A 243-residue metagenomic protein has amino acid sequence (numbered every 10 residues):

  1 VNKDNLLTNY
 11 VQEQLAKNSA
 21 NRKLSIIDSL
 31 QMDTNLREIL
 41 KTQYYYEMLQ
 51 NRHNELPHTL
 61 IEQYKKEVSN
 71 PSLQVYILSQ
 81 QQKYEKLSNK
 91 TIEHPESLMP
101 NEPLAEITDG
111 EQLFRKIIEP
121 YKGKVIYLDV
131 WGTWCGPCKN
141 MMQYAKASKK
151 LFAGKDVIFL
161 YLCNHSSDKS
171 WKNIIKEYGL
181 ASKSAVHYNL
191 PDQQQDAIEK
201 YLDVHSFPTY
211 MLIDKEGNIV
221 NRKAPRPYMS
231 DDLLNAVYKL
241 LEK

Functional and structural regions predicted by a protein language model:
V1-P120: Oxidative protein folding and maturation machinery
K122, V130-A147, N164-S166: Conserved redox-active cysteine motifs that mediate thiol-disulfide chemistry, especially di-cysteine Cys-X(1-2)-Cys
K122-I126, G154-I158, S182-S184, K215-E216: Loop/turn elements at helix/coil->beta-strand transitions in domains of secreted/extracellular proteins
K124-V125, M142-L162, N235, K239-L241: Conserved helix-turn-beta segment immediately C-terminal to the redox Cys motif in thioredoxin-like folds
M141, K169-L180: Long, His/Glu/Asp-enriched segments that create or flank divalent metal/ion-associated functional microenvironments
I175-F207, M211-K215: Short, internal strand/loop/helix patches that form the active-site neighborhood or redox-interaction surface
S206-F207, K215-K243: Non-catalytic, surface beta->alpha helical segment in thiol-disulfide oxidoreductase systems
